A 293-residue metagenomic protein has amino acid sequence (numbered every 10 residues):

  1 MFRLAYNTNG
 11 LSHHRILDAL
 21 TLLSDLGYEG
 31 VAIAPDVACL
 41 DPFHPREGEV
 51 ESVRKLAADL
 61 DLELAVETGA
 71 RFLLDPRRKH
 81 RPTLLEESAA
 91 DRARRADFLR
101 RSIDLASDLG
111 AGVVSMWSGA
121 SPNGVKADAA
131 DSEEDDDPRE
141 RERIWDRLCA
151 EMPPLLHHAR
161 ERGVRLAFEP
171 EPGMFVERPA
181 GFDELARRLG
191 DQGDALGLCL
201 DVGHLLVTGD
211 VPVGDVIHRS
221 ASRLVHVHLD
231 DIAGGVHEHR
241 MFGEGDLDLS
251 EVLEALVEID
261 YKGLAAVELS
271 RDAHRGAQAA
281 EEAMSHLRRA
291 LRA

Functional and structural regions predicted by a protein language model:
M1-A5, G10-G27, R54, A58 (+6 more regions): Histidine-acidic metal/acid-base catalytic patches
L17-D18, D59, L73-G197: Active-site acidic/histidine proton-transfer and metal-coordination neighborhood in alpha/beta enzyme cores
L26-V37, V66-K79: Short, conserved active-site loops that position catalytic residues or coordinate cofactors/metal ions across diverse
I33-A34, A65-G69, M116-W117, A221-I232: Non-cysteine beta-strand/loop elements that form the S-adenosyl-L-methionine
A34-V53, S118, G124, H237: Glycine-rich, proline-tolerant flexible connector loops at the mouths of alpha/beta enzymes
D41-E63, S132-E134, P138, V164: Short acidic, glycine/proline-enriched helix-loop-strand junctions
P42, R46-E49, S88-R95, D137-I144 (+5 more regions): Residue-level preference for long, well-ordered alpha-helices that form the structural scaffold of enzyme catalytic
